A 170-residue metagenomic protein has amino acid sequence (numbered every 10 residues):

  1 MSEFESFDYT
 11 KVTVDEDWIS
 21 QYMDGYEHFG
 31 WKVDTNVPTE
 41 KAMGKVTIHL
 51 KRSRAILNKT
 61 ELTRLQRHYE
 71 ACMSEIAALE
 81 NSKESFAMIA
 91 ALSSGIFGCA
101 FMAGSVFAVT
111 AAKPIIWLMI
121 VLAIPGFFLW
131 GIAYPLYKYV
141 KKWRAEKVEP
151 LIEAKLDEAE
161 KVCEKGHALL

Functional and structural regions predicted by a protein language model:
M1-L170: Terminus-proximal functional modules
